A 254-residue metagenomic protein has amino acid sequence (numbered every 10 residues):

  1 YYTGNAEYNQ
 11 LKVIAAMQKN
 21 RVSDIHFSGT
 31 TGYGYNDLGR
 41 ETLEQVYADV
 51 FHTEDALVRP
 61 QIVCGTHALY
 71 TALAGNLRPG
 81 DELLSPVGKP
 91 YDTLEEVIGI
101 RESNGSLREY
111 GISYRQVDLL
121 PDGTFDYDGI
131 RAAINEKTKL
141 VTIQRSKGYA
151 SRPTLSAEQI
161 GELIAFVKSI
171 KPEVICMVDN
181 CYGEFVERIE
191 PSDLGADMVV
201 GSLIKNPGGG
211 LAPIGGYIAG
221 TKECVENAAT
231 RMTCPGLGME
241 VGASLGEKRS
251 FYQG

Functional and structural regions predicted by a protein language model:
Y1-T42, L57: A glycine-/small-polar-enriched, mobile loop at the entrance of the PLP active site in fold-type I
V13-I14, Q18-K19, S23-H26, G34-Y35 (+2 more regions): Conserved PLP-enzyme active-site core in the AAT-like
T30, V50-T53: Flexible linker/loop signature enriched in Pro/Ser/Thr and Pro/Gly
T42-Q45, V50: ATP-dependent carbohydrate kinase catalytic cores
V46, D55-A56: Long, hydrophobic/aromatic-enriched structural stretches that serve as scaffold segments
A56-V58, S202: A short linear hydrophobic-aromatic micro-motif
